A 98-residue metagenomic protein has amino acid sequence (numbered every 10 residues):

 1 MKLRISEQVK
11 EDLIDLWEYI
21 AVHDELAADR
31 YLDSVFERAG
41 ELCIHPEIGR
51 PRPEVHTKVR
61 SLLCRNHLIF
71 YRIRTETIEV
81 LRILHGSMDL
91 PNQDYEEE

Functional and structural regions predicted by a protein language model:
K2-V59: Basic, Lys/Arg-enriched alpha-helical interface segments
E47-T77: Basic/aromatic recognition patch in beta-strand/loop cores that engages polyanionic ligands
H67, R72-E98: Enriched for short, Lys/Arg-rich terminal
